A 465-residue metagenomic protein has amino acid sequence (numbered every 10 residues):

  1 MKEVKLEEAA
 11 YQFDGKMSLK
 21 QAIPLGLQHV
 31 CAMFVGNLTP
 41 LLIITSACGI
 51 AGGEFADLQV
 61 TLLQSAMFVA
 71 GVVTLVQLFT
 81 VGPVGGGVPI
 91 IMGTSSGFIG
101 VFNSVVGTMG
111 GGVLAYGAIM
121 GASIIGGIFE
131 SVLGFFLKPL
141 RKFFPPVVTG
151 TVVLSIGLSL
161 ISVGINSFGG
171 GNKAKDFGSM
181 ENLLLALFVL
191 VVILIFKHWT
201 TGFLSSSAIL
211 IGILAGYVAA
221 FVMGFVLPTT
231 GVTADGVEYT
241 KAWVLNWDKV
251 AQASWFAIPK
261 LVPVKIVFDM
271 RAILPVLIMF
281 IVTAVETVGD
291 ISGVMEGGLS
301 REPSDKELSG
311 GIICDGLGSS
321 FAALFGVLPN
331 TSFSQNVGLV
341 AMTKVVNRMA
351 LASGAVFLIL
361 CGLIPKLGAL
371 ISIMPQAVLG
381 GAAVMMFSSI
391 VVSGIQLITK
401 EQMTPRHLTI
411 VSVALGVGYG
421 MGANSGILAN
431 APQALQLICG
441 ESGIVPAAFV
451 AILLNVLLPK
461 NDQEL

Functional and structural regions predicted by a protein language model:
M1-I90, G97-M109: N-terminal signal-anchor module of multipass membrane proteins
K2-E7, N37-L41, T45, F188-W199 (+6 more regions): Juxtamembrane interface elements at the cytosolic ends of transmembrane helices in multi-pass membrane proteins
L19, T45-G85, L274-R348: Membrane-embedded helical hairpins/re-entrant loop segments and their flanking transmembrane helices within multi-pass
L27-C31, I124, V148, S179-L183 (+4 more regions): Hydrophobic alpha-helical transmembrane segments of multi-pass membrane proteins
N37-L38, G216-F225, V232-S319, A323 (+1 more regions): Membrane-embedded hairpin module used as a gating/binding unit in multi-pass transport and secretion proteins
I43-L63, G87-P89, F225-S254: Interfacial/capping segments of alpha-helical transmembrane domains
T61-L62, P83-F98, K142-T151, L204-I211 (+3 more regions): Short, non-helical or kinked segments that cap or interrupt transmembrane helices
G107-V226, S353-L465: Membrane-embedded alpha-helical modules
